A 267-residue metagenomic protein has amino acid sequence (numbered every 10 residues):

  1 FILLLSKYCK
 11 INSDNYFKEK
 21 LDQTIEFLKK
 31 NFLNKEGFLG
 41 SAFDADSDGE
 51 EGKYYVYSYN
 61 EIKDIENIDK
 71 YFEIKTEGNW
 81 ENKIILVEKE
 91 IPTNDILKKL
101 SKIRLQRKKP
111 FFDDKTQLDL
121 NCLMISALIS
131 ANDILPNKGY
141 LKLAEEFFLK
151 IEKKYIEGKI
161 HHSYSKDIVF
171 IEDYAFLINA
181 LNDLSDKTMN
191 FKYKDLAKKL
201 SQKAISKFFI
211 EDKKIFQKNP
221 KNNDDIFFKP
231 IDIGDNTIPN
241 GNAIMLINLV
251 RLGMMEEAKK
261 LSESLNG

Functional and structural regions predicted by a protein language model:
F1-G267: Glycan-recognition and catalytic cores of secretory/periplasmic carbohydrate-active enzymes
